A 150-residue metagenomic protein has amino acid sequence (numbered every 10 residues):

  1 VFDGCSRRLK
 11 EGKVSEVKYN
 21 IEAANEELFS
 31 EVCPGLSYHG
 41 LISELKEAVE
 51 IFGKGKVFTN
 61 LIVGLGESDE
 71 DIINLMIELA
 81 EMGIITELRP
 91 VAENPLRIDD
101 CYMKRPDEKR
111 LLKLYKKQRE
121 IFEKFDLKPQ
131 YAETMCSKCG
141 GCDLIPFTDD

Functional and structural regions predicted by a protein language model:
V1-E11, A23, V63-D71: Canonical radical SAM enzyme core domain
R7-S15, P34-S37, M76-E81: Short, surface-exposed basic-aromatic patches at helix termini and helix-loop junctions that form
L9-N25, I84-E93: Non-cysteine beta-strand/loop elements that form the S-adenosyl-L-methionine
E26-E31, L96-D100: A short acidic, helix-capping loop that chelates divalent metal ions and anchors anionic groups
E31-L36, C101-R105: Short glycine-enriched, charge-decorated loop/helix-capping segments at active-site entrances that position
G35-V49: Glycine-rich S-adenosyl-L-methionine
E47, I51-K54, S68-D150: Auxiliary Fe-S-binding modules of radical SAM enzymes
T59: Aromatic-residue-lined binding/catalytic grooves and analogous aromatic/hydrophobic interfacial grooves in multimeric
